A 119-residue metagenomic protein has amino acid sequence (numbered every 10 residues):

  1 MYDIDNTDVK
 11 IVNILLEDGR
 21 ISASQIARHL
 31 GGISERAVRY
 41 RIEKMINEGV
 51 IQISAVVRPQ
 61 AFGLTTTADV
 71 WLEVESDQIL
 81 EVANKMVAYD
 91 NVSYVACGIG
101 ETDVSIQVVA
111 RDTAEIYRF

Functional and structural regions predicted by a protein language model:
M1-F119: A compositional/biophysical signature of low hydrophobicity enriched in polar/charged and small residues
